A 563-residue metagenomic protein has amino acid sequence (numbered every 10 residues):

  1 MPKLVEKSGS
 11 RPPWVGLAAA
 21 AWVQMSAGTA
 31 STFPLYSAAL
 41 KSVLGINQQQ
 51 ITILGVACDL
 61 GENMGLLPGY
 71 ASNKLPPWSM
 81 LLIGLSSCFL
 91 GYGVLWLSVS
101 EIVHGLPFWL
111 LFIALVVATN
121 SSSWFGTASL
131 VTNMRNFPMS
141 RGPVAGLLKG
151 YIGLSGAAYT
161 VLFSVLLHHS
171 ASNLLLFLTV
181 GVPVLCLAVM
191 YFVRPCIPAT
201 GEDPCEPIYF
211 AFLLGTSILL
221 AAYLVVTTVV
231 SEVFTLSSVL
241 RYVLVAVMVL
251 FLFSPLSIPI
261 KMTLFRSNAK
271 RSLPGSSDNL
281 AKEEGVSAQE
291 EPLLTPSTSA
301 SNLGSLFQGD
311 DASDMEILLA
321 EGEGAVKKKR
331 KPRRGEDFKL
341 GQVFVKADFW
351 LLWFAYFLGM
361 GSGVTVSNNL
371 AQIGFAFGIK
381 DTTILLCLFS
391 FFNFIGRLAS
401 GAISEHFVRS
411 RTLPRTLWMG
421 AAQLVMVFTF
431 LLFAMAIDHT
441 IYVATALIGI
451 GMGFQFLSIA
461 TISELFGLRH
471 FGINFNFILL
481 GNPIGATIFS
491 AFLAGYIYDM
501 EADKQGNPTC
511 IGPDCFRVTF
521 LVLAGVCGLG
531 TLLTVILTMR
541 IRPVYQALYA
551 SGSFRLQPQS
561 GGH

Functional and structural regions predicted by a protein language model:
T29-L40, Y223-L236, R333-G335, K339-I395 (+2 more regions): Extracytoplasmic gate region of multi-pass secondary transporters
F33-Y36, L40, A118-K149, Y159-T160 (+6 more regions): Intracellular juxtamembrane helix-capping segments at the cytosolic ends of symmetry-related transmembrane helices
L40-K41, A71-N73, I102, L162-H168 (+6 more regions): Interfacial helix-cap and linker-helix signal at transmembrane-aqueous boundaries of multi-pass secondary transporters
T52, G61-E62, P138-Y191, P204-T228 (+3 more regions): Glycine-rich segments within core transmembrane alpha-helices of 12-TM secondary carriers
I53-K74, F89-G93, L97, A157 (+3 more regions): Central cavity-lining transmembrane alpha-helices of secondary-active solute carriers, predominantly the Major
S79-L95, R415-L431: Structural signature of the two symmetry-related core transmembrane helices
G91, V103-F125, F357, T440-Q455: Hydrophobic core of transmembrane alpha-helices in multi-pass small-molecule transporters, especially MFS/SLC-type
V193-V345, L351, V544-H563: Long, low-complexity inter-transmembrane loops of multi-pass membrane transporters
